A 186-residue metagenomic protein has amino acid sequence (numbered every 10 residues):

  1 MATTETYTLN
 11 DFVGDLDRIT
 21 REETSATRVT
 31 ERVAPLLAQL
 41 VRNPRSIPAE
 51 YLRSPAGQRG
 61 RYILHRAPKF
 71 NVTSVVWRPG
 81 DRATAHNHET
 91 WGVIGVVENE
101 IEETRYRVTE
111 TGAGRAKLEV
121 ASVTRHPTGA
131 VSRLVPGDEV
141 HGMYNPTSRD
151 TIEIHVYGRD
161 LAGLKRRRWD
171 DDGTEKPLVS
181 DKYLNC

Functional and structural regions predicted by a protein language model:
M1-R42: N-terminal leader/capping segments at the start of a protein or of a new domain
E50-P79, V131: A short glycine-rich, His/Asp/Glu-containing loop-to-beta-strand
T73-N87, P136-D138: Conserved short histidine dyad/triad with adjacent acidic residue
V76-R78, N87-E103, V156-R159: Short, conserved beta-strand element in jelly-roll/cupin
V108-V140, K182: Short acidic-glycine-tyrosine-enriched beta hairpin
V135-I154: Ligand-binding loop in jelly-roll beta-barrel domains
S148, I154-C186: Conserved double-stranded beta-helix
